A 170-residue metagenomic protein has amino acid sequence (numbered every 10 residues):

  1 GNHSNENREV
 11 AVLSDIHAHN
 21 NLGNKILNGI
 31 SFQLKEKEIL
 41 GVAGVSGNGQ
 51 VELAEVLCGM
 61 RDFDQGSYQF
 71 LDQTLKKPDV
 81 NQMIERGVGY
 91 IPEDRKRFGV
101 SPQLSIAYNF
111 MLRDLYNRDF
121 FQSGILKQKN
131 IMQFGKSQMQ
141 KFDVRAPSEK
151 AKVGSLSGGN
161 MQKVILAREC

Functional and structural regions predicted by a protein language model:
G1-C170: Glycine-rich phosphate-binding loops of nucleotide-dependent enzymes
